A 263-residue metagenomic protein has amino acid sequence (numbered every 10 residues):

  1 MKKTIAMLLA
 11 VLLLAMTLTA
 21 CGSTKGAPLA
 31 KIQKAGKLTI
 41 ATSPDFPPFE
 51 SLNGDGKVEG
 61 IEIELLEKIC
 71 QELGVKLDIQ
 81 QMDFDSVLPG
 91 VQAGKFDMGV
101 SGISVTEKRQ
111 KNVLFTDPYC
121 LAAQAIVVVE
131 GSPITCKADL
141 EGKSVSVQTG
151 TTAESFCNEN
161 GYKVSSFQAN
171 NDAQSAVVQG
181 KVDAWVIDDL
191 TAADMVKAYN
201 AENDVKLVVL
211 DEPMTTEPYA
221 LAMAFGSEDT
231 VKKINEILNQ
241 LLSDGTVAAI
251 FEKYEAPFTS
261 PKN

Functional and structural regions predicted by a protein language model:
M16-A20: C-terminal motif of bacterial Sec signal peptides marking the signal peptidase cleavage site
G22, I63-E72, T151, P218-Y254 (+1 more regions): Extended ligand-binding regions for polar small-molecule ligands
G26, A30-G102: Extracytoplasmic small-molecule ligand-binding "clamshell" domains of the periplasmic binding protein/Venus flytrap
G26, D78-P89, S132, T149-T151 (+2 more regions): Short helix-initiation/N-cap motifs at beta->coil->alpha
L29-K31, V128-V145: Flexible hinge/capping segments at coil-to-helix
G36-T42, K137-G150, E154: Short loop->beta-strand "edge-of-pocket" segments that line small-molecule binding or catalytic clefts across diverse
P44, L121-V128, D189, A193 (+2 more regions): Periplasmic-binding protein-like
E67, Q71-E72, Q80-Q81, D85-M98 (+4 more regions): Short helices/loops that flank or line small-molecule/ion binding pockets
